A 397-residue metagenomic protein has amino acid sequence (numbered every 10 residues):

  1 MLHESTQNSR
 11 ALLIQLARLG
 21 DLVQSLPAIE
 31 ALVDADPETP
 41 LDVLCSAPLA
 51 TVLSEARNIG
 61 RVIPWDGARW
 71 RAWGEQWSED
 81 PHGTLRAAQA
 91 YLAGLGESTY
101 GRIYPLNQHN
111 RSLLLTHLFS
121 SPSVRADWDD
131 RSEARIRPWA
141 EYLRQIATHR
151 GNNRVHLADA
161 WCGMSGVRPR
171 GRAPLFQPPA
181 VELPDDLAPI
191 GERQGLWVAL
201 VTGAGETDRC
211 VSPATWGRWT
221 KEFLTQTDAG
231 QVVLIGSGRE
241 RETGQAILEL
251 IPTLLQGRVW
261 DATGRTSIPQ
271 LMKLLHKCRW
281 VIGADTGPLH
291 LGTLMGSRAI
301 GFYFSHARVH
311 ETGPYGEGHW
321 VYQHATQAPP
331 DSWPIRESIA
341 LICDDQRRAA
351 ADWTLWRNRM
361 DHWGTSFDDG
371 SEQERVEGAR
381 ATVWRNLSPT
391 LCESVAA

Functional and structural regions predicted by a protein language model:
M1-A397: Catalytic machinery of carbohydrate-active enzymes, primarily nucleotide-sugar-dependent glycosyltransferases
